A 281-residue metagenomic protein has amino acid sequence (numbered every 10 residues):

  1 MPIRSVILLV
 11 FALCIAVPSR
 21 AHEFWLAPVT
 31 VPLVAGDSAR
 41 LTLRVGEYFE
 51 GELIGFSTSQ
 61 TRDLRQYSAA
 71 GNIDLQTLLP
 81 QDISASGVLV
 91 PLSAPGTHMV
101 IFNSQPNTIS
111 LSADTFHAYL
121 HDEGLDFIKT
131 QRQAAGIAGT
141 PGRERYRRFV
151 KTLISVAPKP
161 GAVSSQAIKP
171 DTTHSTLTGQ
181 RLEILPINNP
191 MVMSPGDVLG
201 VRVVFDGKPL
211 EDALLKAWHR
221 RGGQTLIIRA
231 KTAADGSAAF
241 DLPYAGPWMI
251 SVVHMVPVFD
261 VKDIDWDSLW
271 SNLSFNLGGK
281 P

Functional and structural regions predicted by a protein language model:
S5-A16: Bacterial N-terminal signal peptides
V17-A21: Sec/Tat signal peptide C-region and signal peptidase I cleavage site
H22-A39, D122, F127-L199, V204-E211 (+2 more regions): Beta-strand-rich domain onsets/edges
H22-P80: Start-of-domain marker
E50, S104-A113, V256-V261: Short acidic/polar inter-strand loop motif in beta-rich domains
S57-S59, K208-H219: Short, ordered, surface-exposed loop/turn motifs in non-cytosolic proteins
D63-G71, L214-A230: Short amphipathic beta-strand segments in non-cytosolic proteins
S84-G87, T232-G246: Glycine-centered loop-to-beta-strand initiation motif
